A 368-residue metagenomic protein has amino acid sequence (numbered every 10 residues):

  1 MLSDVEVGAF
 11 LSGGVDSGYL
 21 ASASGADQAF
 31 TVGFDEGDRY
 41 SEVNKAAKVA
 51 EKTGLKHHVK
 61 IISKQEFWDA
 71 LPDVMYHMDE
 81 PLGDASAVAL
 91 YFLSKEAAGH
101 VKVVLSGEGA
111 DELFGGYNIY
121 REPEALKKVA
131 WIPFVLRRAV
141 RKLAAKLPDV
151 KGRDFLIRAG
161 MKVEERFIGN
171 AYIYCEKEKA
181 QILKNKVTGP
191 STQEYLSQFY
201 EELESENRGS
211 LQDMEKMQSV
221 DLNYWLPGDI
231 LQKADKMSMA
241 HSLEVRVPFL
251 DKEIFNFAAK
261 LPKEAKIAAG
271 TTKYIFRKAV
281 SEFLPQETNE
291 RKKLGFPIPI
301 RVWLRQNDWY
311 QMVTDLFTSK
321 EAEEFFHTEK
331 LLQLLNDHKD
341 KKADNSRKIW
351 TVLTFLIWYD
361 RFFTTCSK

Functional and structural regions predicted by a protein language model:
M1-V5: A long, amphipathic alpha-helix that forms part of the scaffold/cap immediately adjacent to metal-dependent active
E6-T53, H58-V59: ATP-dependent adenylation/pyrophosphate-handling site
V15-D16, D35-G37, Q65-E66, A110-E112 (+6 more regions): Short, solvent-exposed loop/turn segments at secondary-structure junctions
S24-A26, V43-K45, V74-M75, N118-E122 (+1 more regions): Short, glycine/charged-enriched secondary-structure capping and boundary segments
V43-H77, T192-E201: A conserved beta-strand->alpha-helix junction
L55, S86, G99, V103-L105 (+1 more regions): Adenosyl-5′-phosphate
H58, D79-G83, A125-W131, E264-I267: Short, polar/flexible loop-turn hinges at active-site or ligand-entry regions and domain interfaces
F92-K151, W225, I230, A234-I254: Active-site adenylate/phosphate-handling loop in enzymes that bind or generate adenylated species
